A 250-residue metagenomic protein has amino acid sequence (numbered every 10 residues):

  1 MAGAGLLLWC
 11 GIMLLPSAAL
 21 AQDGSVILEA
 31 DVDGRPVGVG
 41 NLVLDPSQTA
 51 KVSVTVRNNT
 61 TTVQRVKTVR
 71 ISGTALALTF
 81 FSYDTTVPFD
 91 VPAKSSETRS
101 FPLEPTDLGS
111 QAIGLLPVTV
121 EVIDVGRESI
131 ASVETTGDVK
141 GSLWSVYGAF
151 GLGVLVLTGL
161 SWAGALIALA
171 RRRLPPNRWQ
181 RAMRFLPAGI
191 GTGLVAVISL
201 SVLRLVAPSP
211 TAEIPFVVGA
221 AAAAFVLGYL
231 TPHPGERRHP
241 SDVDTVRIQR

Functional and structural regions predicted by a protein language model:
M1-Q22, P232: Hydrophobic secretory-pathway targeting helix
Q22-T49: N-terminal edge beta-strand
V32-G34, T74-V87: Short beta-strand and strand-turn-strand segments in soluble, beta-rich domains
T55-R65: Asparagine-centered strand-capping/turn motif at beta-strand->loop junctions
F80-L108: Intrinsically disordered, low-complexity Pro/Gly/Ser/Thr-rich segments with frequent PxxP/GP/PP motifs and embedded
D107-P117: Short glycine/proline/serine/threonine-rich loop/turn segments at secondary-structure transition edges
G126-F150: Short beta-strand elements
L155-R250: Alpha-helical transmembrane segments forming the membrane-embedded cores of inner-membrane proteins across
